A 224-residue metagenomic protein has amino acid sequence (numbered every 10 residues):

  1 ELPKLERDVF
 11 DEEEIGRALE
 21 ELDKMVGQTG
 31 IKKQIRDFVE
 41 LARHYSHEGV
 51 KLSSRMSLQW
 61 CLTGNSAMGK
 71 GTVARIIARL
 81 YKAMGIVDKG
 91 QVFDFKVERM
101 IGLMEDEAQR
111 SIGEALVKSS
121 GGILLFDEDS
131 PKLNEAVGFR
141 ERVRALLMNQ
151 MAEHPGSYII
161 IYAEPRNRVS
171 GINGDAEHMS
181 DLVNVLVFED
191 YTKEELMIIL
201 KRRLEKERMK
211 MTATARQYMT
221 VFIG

Functional and structural regions predicted by a protein language model:
E1, M25-V26, L186, D190-T192 (+1 more regions): Conserved AAA+ ATPase small/helical "lid" subdomain
I15-L58, R79: Pre-Walker A (pre-P-loop) alpha-helix and adjacent loop at the N terminus of AAA/AAA+ ATPase modules, a conserved
S54-G90, V117: Walker A/P-loop
K89-S119, E141: Short glycine-rich substrate-engagement loop in P-loop NTPases that contacts/grips substrate
K96, K118-F139: Conserved P-loop NTPase "ATPase switch" module shared by AAA+ and STAND
D127-D129, I160-R168, D190-Y191: A short beta-strand-to-loop transition that corresponds to the Sensor-1 phosphate-sensing loop of AAA+ P-loop ATPases
S130-I161, A176-S180: Conserved catalytic/switch belt of AAA+ P-loop NTPases
N173-D190: A short helix-turn-beta junction within AAA+ P-loop NTPase domains corresponding to the substrate/partner-engaging
